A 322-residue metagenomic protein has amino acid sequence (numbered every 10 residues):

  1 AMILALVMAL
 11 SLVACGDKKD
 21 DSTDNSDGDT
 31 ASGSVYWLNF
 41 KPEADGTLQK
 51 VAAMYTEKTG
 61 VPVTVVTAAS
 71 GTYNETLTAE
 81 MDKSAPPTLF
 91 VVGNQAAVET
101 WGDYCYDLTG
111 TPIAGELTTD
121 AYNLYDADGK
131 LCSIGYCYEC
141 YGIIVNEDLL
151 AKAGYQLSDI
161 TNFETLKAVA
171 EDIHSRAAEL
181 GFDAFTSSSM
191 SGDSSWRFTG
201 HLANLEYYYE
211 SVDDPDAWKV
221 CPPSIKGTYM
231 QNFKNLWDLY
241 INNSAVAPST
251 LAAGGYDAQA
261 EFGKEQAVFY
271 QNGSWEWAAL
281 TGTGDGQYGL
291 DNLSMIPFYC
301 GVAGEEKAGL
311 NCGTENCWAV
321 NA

Functional and structural regions predicted by a protein language model:
A1-V35, E57, P62, I113: Short, low-complexity disordered leader/linker segments with a strong preference for bacterial N-terminal type II
A31-P42, V61-V66, L89, C132: Short, well-ordered beta-strand elements
A53, E57-K58, P62, A151-A153 (+1 more regions): Extracytoplasmic/periplasmic substrate-recognition and gating elements
M54-T119, D148-G154, S158-T161, E261 (+2 more regions): Extracytoplasmic "Venus flytrap"/periplasmic binding protein-like
G93-D148, R197, A203, N292-P297: Hinge/lid segment of periplasmic solute-binding proteins
T109-D120, S189, Y207-K234, T283-Y288 (+1 more regions): Short, solvent-exposed loop/beta-turn-alpha elements that line the ligand-binding surface or hinge of extracytoplasmic
C132-Y136, Y141, K167-C221, A267: Extracytoplasmic/periplasmic solute-binding protein
A170-E171, D216-A252: Glycine-centered hinge/linker elements that transmit conformational signals in sensory and ligand-binding systems
